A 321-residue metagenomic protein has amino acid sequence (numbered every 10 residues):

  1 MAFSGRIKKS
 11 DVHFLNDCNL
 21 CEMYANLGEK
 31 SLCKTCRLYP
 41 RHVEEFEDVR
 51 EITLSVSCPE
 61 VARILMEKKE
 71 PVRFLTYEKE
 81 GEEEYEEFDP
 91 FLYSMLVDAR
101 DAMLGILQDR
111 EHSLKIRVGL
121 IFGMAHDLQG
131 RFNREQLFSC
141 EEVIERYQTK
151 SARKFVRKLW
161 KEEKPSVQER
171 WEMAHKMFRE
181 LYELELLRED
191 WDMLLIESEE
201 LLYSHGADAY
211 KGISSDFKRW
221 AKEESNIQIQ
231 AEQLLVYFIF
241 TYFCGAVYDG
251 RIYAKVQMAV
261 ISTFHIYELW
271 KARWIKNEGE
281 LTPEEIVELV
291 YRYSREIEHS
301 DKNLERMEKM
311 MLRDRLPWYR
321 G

Functional and structural regions predicted by a protein language model:
M1-R6: N-terminal, Lys/Arg-enriched amphipathic/low-complexity engagement segments that precede the first folded domain
I7-K9, T53: Short beta-strand-initiation
D11-H13: Short, surface-exposed charged micro-motifs
L15-M66: Short Cys/His-based metal-binding microdomains
Y24-G28, F46, E87-F91, M95 (+2 more regions): Conserved aromatic-histidine-acidic binding/catalytic patches
E60-Q148: Charged, amphipathic alpha-helical linkers/stalks
S113-G321: Hydrophobic, aromatic-lined core segments that form the binding pocket/scaffold for planar heteroaromatic ligands
